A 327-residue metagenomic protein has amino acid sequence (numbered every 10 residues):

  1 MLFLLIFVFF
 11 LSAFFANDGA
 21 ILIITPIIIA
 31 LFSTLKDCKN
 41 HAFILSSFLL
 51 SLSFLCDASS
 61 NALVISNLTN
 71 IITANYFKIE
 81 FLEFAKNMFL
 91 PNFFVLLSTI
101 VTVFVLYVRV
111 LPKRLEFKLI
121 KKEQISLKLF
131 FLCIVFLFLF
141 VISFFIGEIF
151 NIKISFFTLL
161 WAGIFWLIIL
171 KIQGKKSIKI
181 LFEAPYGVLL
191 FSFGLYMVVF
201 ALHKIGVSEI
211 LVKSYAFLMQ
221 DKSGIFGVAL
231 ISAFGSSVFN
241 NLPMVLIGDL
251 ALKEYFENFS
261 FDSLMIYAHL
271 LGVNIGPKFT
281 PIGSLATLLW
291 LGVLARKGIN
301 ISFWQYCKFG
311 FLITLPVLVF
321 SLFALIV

Functional and structural regions predicted by a protein language model:
L2-I6, A20, L49-L50, A85 (+8 more regions): Hydrophobic alpha-helical transmembrane segments
L4, F136-D262: Transmembrane helical segments that form the transport core of multi-pass membrane transport proteins
V8-F9, C56, F93-V105, L132-E148 (+5 more regions): Hydrophobic core segments of alpha-helical transmembrane domains in multi-pass membrane transport and ion-translocation
S12-F15, L22-S51, L68, I72-N87 (+1 more regions): Membrane-interfacial helix-loop connectors
F14, Y76, V105-L106, I146-F150 (+3 more regions): Helix-loop junctions at the membrane-solvent interface of multi-pass transporters, primarily the C-terminal
L31-K36, V105-L111, W166-K175, L202 (+1 more regions): Structural signal for the C-terminal ends of transmembrane alpha-helices and the immediately following loop
N40, A62, L82-K128, L132 (+1 more regions): Juxtamembrane and boundary regions of transmembrane helices in multi-pass small-molecule transporters and channels
